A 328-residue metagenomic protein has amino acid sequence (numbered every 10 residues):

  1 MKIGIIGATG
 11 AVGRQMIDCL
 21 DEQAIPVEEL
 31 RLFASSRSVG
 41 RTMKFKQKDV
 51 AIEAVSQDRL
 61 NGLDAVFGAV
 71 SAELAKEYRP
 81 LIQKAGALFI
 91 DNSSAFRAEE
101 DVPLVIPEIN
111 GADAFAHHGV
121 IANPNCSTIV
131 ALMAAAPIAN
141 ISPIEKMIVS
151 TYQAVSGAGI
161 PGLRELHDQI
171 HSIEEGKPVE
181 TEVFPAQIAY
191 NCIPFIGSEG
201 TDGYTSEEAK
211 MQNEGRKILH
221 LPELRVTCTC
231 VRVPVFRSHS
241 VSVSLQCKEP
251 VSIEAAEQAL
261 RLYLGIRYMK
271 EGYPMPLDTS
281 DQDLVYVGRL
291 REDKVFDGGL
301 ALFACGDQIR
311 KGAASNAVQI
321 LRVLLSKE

Functional and structural regions predicted by a protein language model:
M1-I188, R225, M275, T279 (+5 more regions): N-terminal Rossmann-like NAD(P) cofactor-binding subdomain of oxidoreductases, focused on the glycine-rich
I17, Q212-R216, E257, R261: Generic solvent-exposed, charged/amphipathic alpha-helical segments that serve as macromolecular interface scaffolds
S36-S38, C126-S127, T151-A158, C192-G200 (+2 more regions): Glycine-rich beta-alpha junction loops
L74, K210, V251-A255: An acidic, carboxylate-rich microenvironment
F115-A122, N191-D202, L300-A304: Helix-loop-beta segment of a Rossmann-like dinucleotide-binding subdomain
P185-V235: Oxyanion-binding "anion nests"
E223-E328: C-terminal active-site/capping subdomain that shapes the small-molecule cofactor and substrate pocket of enzyme
